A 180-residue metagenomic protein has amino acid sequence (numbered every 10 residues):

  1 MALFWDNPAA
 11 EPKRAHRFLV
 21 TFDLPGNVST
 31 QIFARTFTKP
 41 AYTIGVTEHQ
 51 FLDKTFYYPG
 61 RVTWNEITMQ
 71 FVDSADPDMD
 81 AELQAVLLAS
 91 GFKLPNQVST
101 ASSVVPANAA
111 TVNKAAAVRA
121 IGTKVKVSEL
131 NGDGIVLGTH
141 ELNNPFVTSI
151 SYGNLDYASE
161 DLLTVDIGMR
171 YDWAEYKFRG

Functional and structural regions predicted by a protein language model:
M1-G180: Glycine-rich, low-complexity intrinsically disordered segments
